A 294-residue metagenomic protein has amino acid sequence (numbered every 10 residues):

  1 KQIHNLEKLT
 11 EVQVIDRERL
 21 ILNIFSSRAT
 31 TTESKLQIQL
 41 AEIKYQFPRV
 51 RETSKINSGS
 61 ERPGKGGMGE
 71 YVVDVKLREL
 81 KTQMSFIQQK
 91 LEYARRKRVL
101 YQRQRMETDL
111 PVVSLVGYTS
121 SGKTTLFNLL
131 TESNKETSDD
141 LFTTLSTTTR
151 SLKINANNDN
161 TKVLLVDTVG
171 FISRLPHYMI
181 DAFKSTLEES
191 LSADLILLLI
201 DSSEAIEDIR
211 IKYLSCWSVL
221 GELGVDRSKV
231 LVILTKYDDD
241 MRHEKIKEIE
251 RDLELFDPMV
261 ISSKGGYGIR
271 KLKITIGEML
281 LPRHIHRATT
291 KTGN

Functional and structural regions predicted by a protein language model:
K1-V12, N155-N160, K184-D257: Conserved C-terminal guanine-recognition region of P-loop GTPase G domains, centered on the G4
H4-K8, N23, S34, I38-A41 (+12 more regions): Solvent-exposed alpha-helical segments within well-ordered globular domains of core cellular machineries
L6-P63, S228-L231, D238-K291: Canonical P-loop GTPase G-domain recognition
E18, L130, V169, S203 (+1 more regions): Anionic group-transfer/hydrolysis microenvironments
L22, S133, F171-I172, S202-E204: A short, flexible beta-alpha/helix-coil linker loop
A29, G66, E70-V73, L77 (+3 more regions): Conserved phosphate/pyrophosphate-binding and hydrolysis machinery centered on Walker-type P-loop NTPases, extending
T53, N57-I180, S190-L195: Conserved G1/Walker A P-loop phosphate-binding module
